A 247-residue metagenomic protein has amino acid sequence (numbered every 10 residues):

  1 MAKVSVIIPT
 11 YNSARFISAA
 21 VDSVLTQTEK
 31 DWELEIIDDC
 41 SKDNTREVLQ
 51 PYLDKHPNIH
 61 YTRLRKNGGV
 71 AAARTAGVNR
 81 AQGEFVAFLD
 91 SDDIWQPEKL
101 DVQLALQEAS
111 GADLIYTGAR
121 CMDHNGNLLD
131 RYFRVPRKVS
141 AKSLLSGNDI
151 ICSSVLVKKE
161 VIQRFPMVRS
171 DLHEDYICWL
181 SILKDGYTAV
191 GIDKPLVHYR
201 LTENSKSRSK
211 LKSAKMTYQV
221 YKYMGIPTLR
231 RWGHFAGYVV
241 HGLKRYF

Functional and structural regions predicted by a protein language model:
F16-S18, D43-Y52, I94, E98: Acidic helix N-cap motif at the loop->helix transition within catalytic regions of sugar-transfer enzymes
D22-D31: Short, acidic, metal-binding catalytic loop of nucleotide-sugar glycosyltransferases
S23, D38-E47, K66, D90: A conserved acidic beta->alpha catalytic loop
L64-A81: Glycine-rich, basic loop-to-helix element that forms the pyrophosphate-binding segment of sugar-nucleotide handling
N79, Y132-M216: Conserved nucleotide-sugar donor-binding catalytic segment
V86: Short aromatic/hydrophobic "clamp" motif used to bind/position activated sugar donors
D90-I94, G118: The conserved acidic donor/metal-binding loop of glycosyltransferases
E98-L129: Conserved donor NDP-sugar-binding/catalytic core segment of glycosyltransferases
